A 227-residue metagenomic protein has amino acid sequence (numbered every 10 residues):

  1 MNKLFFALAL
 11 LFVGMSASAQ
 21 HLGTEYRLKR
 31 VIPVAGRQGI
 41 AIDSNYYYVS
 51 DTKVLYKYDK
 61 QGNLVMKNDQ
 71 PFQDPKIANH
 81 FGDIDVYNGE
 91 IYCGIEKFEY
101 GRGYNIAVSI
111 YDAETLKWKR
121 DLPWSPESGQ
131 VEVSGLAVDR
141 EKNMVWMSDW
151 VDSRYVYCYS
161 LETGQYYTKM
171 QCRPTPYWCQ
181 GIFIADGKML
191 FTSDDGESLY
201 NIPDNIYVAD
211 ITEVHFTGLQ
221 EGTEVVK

Functional and structural regions predicted by a protein language model:
Q20-A35, G222: A short helix->beta-strand "capping" segment at the edge of beta-propeller domains
Y26-R27, V65-N79, W118-V131, K169-T175 (+1 more regions): Surface-exposed loop and turn segments in beta-propeller and other repeat-based domains that flank or scaffold
L28-K53, H80: Beta-strand-rich domains and repeat architectures in extracellular enzymes and scaffolds, especially beta-propellers
V34-A41, P75-D85, E127-V138, T175-F183 (+1 more regions): Repeated scaffold domains used in trafficking and secretory/extracellular systems, primarily beta-propellers
T52, E96-F98, S148-D152, D194-E197: Short loop/turn segments immediately following the C-termini of beta-strands
V54-D59, Y100-S109, S153-C158, S198-T212: Structural motif
L64-F98: Blade-loop segments of beta-propeller domains
P174-H215: Loop/turn-rich, solvent-exposed surfaces of beta-rich toroidal or solenoidal domains
